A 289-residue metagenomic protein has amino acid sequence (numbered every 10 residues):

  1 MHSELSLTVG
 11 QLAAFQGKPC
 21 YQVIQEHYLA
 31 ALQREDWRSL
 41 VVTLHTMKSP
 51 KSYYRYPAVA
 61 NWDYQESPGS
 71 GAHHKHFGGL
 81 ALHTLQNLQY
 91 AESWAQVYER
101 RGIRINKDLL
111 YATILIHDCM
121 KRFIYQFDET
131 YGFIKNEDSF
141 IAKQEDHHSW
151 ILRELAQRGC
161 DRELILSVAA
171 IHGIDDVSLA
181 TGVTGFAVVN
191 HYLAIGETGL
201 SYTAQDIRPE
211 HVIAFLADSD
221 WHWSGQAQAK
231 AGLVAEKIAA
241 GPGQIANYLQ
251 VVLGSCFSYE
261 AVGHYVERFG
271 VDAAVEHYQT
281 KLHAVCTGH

Functional and structural regions predicted by a protein language model:
H2, H27, H45, H73-H76 (+11 more regions): Histidine (H) residue identity feature
H2, S6-A13, Y21-L29, R38-H45 (+9 more regions): Generic detector of well-ordered alpha-helical segments enriched in charged/polar residues, highlighting helical
H2-E137: Acidic/His-rich, divalent-metal-binding segments that scaffold phosphate/diphosphate chemistry
F15-K18, H27-R34, M47-P50, I195-G199 (+5 more regions): Surface-exposed polar/charged interaction patches
L82, E99-E236, N247: Divalent metal-dependent catalytic cores for phosphoryl transfer on phosphate-bearing substrates
A91-A95, L155, V262, H289: Hydrophobic residues within well-ordered, non-membrane alpha-helices that form the packing/core of soluble catalytic
S219-H289: Non-catalytic terminal regions of proteins
